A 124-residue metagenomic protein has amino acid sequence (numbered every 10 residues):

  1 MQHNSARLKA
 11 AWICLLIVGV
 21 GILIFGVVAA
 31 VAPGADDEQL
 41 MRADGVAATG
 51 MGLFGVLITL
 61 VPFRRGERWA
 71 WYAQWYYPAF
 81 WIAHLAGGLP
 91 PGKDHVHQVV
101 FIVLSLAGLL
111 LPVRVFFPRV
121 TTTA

Functional and structural regions predicted by a protein language model:
M1-A124: Topology signature of small-to-medium multi-pass alpha-helical membrane proteins
